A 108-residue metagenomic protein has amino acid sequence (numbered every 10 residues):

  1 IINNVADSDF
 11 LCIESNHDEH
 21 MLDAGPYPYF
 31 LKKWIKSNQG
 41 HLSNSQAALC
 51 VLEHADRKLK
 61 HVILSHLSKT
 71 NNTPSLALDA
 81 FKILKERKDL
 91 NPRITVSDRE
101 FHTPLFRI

Functional and structural regions predicted by a protein language model:
I1-S97: Cap/insert and terminal regions of metallo-dependent hydrolase folds
D98-I108: C-terminal catalytic and target-recognition region of SAM-dependent MTase-like enzymes, primarily methyltransferases
